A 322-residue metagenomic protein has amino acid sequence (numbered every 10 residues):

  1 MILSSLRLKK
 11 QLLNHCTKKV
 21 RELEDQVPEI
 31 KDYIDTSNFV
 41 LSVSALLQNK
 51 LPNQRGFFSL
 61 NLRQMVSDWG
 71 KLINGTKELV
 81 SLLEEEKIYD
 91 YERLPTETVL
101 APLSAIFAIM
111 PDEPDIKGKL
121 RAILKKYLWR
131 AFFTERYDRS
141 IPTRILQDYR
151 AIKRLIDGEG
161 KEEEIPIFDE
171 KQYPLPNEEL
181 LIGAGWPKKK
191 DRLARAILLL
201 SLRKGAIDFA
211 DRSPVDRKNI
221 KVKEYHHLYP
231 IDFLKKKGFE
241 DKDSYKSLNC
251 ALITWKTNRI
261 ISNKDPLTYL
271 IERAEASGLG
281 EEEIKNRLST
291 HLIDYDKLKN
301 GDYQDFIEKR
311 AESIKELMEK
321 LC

Functional and structural regions predicted by a protein language model:
M1-A108, D112: Polyanionic (Asp/Glu-rich) segments that form extended negatively charged tracts
N14-P28, W129-A151, E283-N300: Charged/polar, low-hydrophobicity segments characteristic of intrinsically disordered regions and flexible loops
Q54-F57, P114-I116, R136-Y137, K235-K237 (+2 more regions): Short conserved micro-motifs at the rims of enzyme active sites and ligand-binding pockets
K117-F132: Short secondary-structure subsegments characteristic of cysteine-rich extracellular domains
F132-Y225, F233: Intrinsically disordered, low-complexity N-proximal targeting/linker segments that flank membranes
K223, K235-I261: Short beta-strand-alpha-helix junction that forms the catalytic/metal-binding core of metal-dependent nuclease domains
D241-S244, I261-S289: Polybasic, low-complexity binding patches
E281-C322: C-terminal, well-folded lobe of enzymatic/effector domains
